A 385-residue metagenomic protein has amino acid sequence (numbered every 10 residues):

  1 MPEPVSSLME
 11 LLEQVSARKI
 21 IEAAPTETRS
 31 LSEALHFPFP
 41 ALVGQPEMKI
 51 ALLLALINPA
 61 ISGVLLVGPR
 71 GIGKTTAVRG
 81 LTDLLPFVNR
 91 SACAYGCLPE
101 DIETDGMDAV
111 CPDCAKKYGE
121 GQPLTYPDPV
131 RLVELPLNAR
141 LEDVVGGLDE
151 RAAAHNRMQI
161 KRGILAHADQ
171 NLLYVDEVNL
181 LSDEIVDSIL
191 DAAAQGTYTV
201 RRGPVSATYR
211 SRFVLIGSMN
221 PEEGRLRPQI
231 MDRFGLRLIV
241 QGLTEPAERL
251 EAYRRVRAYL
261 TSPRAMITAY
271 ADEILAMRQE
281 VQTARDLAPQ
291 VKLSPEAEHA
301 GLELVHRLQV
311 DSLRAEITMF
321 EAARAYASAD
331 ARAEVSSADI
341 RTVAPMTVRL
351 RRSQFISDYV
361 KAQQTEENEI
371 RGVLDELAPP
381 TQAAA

Functional and structural regions predicted by a protein language model:
P2-R249: Conserved ASCE/P-loop NTPase catalytic core
L42-P46, G71, E134, Y270-I274 (+4 more regions): Conserved phosphate/pyrophosphate-binding and hydrolysis machinery centered on Walker-type P-loop NTPases, extending
I50, T75, D187, P228 (+4 more regions): Non-catalytic, well-ordered alpha-helical scaffold segments
A55-L56, M319-Y326: Buried hydrophobic packing segments
G73, L302-R314, A325-A385: C-terminal engagement/docking regions of AAA+ P-loop ATPases
L84, V88, V256-Y259, M346-L350: Phosphate/oxyanion-binding loops and surfaces in catalytic or ligand/nucleic-acid-binding neighborhoods
T208-R212, E223-L308: Phosphate-sensing "switch" segment of ASCE/P-loop ATPases
